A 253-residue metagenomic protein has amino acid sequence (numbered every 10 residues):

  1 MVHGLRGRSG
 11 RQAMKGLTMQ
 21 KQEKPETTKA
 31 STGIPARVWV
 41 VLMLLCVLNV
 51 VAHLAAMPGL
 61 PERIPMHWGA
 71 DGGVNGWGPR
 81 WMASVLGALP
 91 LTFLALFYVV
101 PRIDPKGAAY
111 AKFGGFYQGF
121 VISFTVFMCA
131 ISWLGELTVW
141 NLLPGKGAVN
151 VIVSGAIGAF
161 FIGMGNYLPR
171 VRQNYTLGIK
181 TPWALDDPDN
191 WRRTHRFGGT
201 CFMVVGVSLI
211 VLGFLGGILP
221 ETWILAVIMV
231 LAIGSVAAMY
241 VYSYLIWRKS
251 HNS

Functional and structural regions predicted by a protein language model:
A30-M43: Alpha-helical transmembrane segments and their helix-start/interface "positive-inside/aromatic belt" motifs in integral
V38-V41, V85-L89, L96-Y98, Q118-F127 (+1 more regions): Select subsegments of transmembrane alpha-helices in polytopic membrane proteins, especially boundary-proximal
L42, G76-L91, G147-M164, V230: Alpha-helical transmembrane segments
L54-S84, L177-D186: Active-site and channel-lining beta-strand-loop segments that bind or position nucleotide-derived/phosphorylated
A56-L60, T92-D104, G163-I179, Y242-K249: Membrane-water interface of transmembrane alpha-helices
V99-V149: Ordered, amphipathic secondary-structure segments that act as subunit-interaction surfaces in large macromolecular
S154-A156, I224-M239: Small-residue-rich transmembrane alpha-helices that serve as helix-helix interface/gating elements in multipass
T181-G198: Short membrane-interface loop/juxtamembrane segments of multi-pass integral membrane proteins
